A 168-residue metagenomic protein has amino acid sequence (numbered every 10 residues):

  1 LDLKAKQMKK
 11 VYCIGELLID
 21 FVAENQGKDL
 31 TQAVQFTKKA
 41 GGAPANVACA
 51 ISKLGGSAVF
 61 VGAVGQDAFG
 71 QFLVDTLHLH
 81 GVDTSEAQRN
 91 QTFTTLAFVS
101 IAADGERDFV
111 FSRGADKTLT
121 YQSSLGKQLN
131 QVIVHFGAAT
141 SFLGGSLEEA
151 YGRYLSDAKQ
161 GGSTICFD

Functional and structural regions predicted by a protein language model:
L3, M8-L79: Glycine-rich phosphate/adenosyl-contacting loop at the front of the ribokinase-like
M8-C13, T76-H78, V82-T84, E106-D168: Ribokinase/PfkB-type carbohydrate-kinase core domain
K28-D29, N90-Q91, I101-A103, G126-L129: Solvent-exposed alpha-helices and their adjacent loops that cap or buttress functional pockets in soluble metabolic
S57, D83-E86: Conserved beta-strand segments of alpha/beta enzyme cores
A63-G65, S85-T92: Beta-strand->loop->alpha-helix junctions that form or flank phosphate-binding loops in nucleotide-handling enzymes
G81, R89, F98-R107: Active-site phosphate-binding/coordination module
